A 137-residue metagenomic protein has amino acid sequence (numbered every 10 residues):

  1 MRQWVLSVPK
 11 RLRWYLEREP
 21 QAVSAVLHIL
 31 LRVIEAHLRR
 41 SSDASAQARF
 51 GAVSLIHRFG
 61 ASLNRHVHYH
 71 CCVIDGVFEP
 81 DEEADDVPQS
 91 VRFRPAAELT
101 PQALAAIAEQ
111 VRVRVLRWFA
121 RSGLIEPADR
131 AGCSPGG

Functional and structural regions predicted by a protein language model:
M1-G137: Beta->alpha loop/short-helix hinge microenvironment recognizer with preference for catalytic Tyr/His contexts
